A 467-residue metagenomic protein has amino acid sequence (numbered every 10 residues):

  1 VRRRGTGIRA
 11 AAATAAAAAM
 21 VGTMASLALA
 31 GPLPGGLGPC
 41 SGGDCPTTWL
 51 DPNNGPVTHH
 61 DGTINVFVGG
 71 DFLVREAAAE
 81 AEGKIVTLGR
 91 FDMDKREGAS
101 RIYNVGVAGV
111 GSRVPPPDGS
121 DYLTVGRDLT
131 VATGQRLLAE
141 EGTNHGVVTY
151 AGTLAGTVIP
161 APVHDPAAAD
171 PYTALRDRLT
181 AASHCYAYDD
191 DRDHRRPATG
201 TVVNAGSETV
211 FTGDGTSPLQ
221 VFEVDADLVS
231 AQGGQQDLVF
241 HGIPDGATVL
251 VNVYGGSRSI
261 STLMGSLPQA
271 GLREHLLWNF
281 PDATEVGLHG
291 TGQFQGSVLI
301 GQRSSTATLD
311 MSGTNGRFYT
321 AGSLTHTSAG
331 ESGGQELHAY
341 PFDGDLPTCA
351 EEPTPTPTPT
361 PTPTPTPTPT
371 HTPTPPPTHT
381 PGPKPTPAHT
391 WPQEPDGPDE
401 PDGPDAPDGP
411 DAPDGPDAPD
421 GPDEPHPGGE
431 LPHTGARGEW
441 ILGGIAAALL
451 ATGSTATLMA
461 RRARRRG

Functional and structural regions predicted by a protein language model:
V1-P32, E439-R464: Secretory targeting and sorting signals
P32-G134, A182-C349: Long, polar low-complexity repeats
R90, R303, S323, T360-T366 (+1 more regions): Disulfide-stabilized cysteine-rich extracellular repeat microdomains
R127-P160, P355-H371: Surface-exposed, polar helix/loop patches in the mature regions of secreted/periplasmic/lumenal proteins that form
E140-P197: Hydrophobic alpha-helical segments and helix pairs
G334-P359, L449-G467: Short hairpin/turn module used for nucleic-acid contact or packing/dimerization
P353-W391: Extracellular mucin-like PTS domains
P387-L449: Extracellular Ser/Thr-rich, low-complexity/disordered mucin-like segments
